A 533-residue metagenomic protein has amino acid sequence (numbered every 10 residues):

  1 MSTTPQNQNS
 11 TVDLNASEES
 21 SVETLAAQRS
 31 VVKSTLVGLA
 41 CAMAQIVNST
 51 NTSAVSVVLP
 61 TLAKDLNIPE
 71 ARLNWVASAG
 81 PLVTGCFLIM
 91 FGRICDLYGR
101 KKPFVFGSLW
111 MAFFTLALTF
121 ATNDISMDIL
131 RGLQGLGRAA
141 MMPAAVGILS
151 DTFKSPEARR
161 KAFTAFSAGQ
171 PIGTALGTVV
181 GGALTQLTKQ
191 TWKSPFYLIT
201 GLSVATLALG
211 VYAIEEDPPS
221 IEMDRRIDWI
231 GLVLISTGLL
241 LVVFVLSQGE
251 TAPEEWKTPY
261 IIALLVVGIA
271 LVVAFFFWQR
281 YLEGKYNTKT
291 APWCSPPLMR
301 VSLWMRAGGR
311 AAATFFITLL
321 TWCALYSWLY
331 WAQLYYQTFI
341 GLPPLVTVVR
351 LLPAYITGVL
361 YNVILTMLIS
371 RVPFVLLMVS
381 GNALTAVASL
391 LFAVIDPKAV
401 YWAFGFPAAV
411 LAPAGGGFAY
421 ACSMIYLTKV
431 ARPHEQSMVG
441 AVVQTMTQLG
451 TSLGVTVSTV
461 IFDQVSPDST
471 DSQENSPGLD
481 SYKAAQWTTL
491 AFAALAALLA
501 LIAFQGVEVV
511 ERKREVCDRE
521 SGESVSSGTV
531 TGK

Functional and structural regions predicted by a protein language model:
M1-T50, K64: Cytosolic juxtamembrane N-terminal segment immediately preceding the first transmembrane helix of multi-pass
S2-T4, L25-Q28, V32, L36-V37 (+3 more regions): Transmembrane-helix exit segments and adjacent C-terminal regions of multi-pass membrane proteins
K33-S78, C86-F87, M141-M142, V146 (+4 more regions): Extracytoplasmic
L39-C41, T50, V55-V58, A71 (+1 more regions): Transmembrane core module of solute transporters
S78-R93, R138, M142-V146, L352-L365: Central cavity-lining transmembrane alpha-helices of secondary-active solute carriers, predominantly the Major
F87-R100, T185, V359-L376: Helix-to-loop junctions at the C-terminal end of transmembrane segments in multipass secondary transporters
I94-I230: Helix-loop-helix hairpins in multi-pass membrane proteins, especially solute transporters
L187-A312, F316: Hydrophobic transmembrane-helix bundles of small-molecule transporters
